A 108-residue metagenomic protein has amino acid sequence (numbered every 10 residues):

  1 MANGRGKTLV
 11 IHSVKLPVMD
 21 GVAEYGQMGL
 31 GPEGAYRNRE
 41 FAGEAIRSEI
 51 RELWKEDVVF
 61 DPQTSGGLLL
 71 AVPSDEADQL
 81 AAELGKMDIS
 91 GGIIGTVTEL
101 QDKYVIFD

Functional and structural regions predicted by a protein language model:
M1-D108: Glycine-/charge-enriched secondary-structure boundary and capping motifs
